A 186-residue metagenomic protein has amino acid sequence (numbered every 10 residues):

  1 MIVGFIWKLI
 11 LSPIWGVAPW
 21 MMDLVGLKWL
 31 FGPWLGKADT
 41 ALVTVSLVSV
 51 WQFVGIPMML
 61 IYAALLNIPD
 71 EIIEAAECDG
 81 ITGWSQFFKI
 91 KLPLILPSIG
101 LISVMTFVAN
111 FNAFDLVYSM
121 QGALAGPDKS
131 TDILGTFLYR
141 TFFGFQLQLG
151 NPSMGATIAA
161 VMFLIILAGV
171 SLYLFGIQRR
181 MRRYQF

Functional and structural regions predicted by a protein language model:
M1-F186: A structural signal for multi-pass alpha-helical bundles of membrane permease subunits that mediate small-molecule
